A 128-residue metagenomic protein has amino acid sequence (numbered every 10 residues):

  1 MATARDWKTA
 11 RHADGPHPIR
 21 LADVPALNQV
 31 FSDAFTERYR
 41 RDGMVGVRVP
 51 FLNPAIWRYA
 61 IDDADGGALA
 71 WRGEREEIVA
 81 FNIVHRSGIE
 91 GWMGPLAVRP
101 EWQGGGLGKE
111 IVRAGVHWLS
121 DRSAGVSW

Functional and structural regions predicted by a protein language model:
M1-R11, S120-D121, W128: Terminal substrate-recognition subdomain of acyl/acetyltransferases
T3-W7, N28-A68, R72-G73, I78: Active-site rim helix/loop that mediates acceptor-substrate recognition in acyltransferases
D14-Q29: A short beta-loop-alpha structural element at the N-terminal edge of CoA-dependent acyl/N-acetyltransferase catalytic
A64-G66, N82, G108: N-terminal mature ectodomain segment of secretory-pathway/periplasmic proteins
D65-G66, R122-A124: Short, high-confidence coil segments that cap the C-terminus of an alpha-helix and link into the following beta-strand
L69, E76-H85, W92-A97: Conserved beta-strand in the GNAT
M93, G125-W128: Conserved hydrophobic beta-strand within the GNAT/NAT acetyltransferase core sheet that lines the active-site cleft
V98, G104-L119, V126-S127: Conserved acetyl-CoA-binding loop-helix of GNAT-fold acetyltransferases
